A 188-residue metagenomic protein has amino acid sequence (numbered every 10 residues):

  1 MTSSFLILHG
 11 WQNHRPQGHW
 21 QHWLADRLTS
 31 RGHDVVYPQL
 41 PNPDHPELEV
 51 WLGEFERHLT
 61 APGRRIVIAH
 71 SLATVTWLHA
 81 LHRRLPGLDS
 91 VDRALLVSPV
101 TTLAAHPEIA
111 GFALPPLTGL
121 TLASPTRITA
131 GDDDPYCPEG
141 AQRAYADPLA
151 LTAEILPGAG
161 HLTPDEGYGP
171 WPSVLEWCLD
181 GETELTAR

Functional and structural regions predicted by a protein language model:
T2-G63: Active-site catalytic motif of lipid deacylating hydrolases and related acyltransferases
G10-W11, L40-P43, A94-A104: Active-site nucleophile loop of the alpha/beta-hydrolase fold
G32-V36, A146-T163: Catalytic histidine neighborhood in serine/cysteine hydrolases with alpha/beta-hydrolase-type architecture
P46-L48, A159-W171: Catalytic histidine-centered segment of alpha/beta-hydrolase-like enzymes
V67-L78: Gly/Ala-rich beta-loop-alpha elbow adjacent to hydrolase catalytic centers
A105, P135-A141: Conserved alpha/beta-hydrolase "acid-adjacent" motif
T121-A123, R127-A130, D134: Short beta-strand/loop motif that positions the catalytic acidic residue of the alpha/beta-hydrolase fold
G167-R188: Catalytic active-site module of serine/aspartate enzymes centered on a nucleophile-bearing elbow/loop
